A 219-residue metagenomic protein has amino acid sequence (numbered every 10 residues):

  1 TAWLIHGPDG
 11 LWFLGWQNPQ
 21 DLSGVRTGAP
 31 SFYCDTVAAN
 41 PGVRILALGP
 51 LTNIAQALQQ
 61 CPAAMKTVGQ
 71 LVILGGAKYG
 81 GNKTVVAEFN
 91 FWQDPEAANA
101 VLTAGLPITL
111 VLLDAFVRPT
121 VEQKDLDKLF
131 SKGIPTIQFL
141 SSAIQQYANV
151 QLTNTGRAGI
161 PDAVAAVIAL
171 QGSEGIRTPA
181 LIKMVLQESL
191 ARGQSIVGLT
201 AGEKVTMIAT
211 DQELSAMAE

Functional and structural regions predicted by a protein language model:
T1, G7-G10, G42, G75-G76 (+1 more regions): Glycine-centered flexibility motif
T1-A38, K204, I208-A216: Metal-dependent C-N hydrolase catalytic cores
T1-W3, Q20-G24, A64-G69, L110 (+2 more regions): Short, functional N-terminal and low-complexity linear motifs
W3-P8, V85-E88, L126-D127: Short, surface-exposed amphipathic charged segments that create phosphate/polyanion-binding patches used for binding
I5-H6, L51, L140: Short intrinsically disordered, low-complexity segments
L11-G15, G75, Y79, I144-Q145 (+1 more regions): A generic structural signal for ordered alpha-helices
G15-V117, Q123: Active-site histidine-anchored catalytic micro-motif
W92, E96, V111-E219: Conformational coupling and interaction surfaces
